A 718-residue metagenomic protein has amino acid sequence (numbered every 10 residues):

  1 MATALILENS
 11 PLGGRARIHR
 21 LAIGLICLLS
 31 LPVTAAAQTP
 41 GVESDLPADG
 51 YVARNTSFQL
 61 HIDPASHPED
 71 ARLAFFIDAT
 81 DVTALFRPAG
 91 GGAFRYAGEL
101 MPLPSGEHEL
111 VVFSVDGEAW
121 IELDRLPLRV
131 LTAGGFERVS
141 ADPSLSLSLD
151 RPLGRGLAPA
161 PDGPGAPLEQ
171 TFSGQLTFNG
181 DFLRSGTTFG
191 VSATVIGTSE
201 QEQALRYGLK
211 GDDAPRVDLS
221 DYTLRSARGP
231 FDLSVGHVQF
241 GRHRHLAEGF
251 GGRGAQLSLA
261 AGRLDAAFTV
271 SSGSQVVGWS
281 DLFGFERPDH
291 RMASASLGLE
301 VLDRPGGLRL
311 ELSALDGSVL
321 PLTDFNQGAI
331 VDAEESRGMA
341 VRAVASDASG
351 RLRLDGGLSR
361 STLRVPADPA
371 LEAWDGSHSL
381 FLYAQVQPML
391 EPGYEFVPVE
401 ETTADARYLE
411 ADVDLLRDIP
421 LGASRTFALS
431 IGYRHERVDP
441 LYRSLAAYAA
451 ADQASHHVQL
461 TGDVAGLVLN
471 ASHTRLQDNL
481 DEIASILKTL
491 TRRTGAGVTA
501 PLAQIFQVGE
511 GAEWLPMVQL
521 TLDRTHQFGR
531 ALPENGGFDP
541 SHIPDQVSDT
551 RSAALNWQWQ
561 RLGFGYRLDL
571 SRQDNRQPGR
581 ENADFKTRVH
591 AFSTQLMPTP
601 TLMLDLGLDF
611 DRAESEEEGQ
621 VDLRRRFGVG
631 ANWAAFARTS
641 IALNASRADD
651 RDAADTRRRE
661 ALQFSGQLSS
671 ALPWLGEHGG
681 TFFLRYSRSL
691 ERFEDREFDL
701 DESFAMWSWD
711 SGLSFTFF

Functional and structural regions predicted by a protein language model:
A37-A65: Short, compositionally biased P/S/T/A/G/V-rich stretches that sit at domain boundaries
A89-A97: Aromatic sugar-binding surface patches on proteins that engage polysaccharides or sugar-phosphate polymers
L100-G106: Surface-exposed, short loops/turns at beta-strand junctions within beta-sandwich domains
V112-S114: Conserved structural position at the C-terminal beta-strand of extracellular beta-sandwich adhesion modules
W120-R129: Edge beta-strands of extracellular beta-sandwich domains
L131-G174, G180, R184-A193, S226-V235 (+4 more regions): Transmembrane beta-strand segments of Gram-negative outer membrane beta-barrel proteins
G165-E169, E202, D212-V217, G229-S234 (+4 more regions): Signature for the C-terminal beta-barrel architecture of outer-membrane proteins
L668, F683-R685, S703-F718: Outer-membrane beta-barrel "beta-signal"
